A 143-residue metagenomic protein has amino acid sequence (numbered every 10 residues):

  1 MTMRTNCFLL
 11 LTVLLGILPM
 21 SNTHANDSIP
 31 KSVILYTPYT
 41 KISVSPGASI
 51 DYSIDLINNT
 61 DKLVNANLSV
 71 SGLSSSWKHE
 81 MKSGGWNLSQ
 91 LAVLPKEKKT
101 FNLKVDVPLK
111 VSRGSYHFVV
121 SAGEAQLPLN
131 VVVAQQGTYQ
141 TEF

Functional and structural regions predicted by a protein language model:
M1-L9: Bacterial N-terminal signal peptides that target proteins for export
N6-C7, M20, P108: Intrinsically disordered low-complexity regions specifically enriched for long asparagine
L10-L18: Bacterial N-terminal signal peptides
H24-F143: Long beta-sheet-rich domains in secretory-pathway and surface-associated proteins
